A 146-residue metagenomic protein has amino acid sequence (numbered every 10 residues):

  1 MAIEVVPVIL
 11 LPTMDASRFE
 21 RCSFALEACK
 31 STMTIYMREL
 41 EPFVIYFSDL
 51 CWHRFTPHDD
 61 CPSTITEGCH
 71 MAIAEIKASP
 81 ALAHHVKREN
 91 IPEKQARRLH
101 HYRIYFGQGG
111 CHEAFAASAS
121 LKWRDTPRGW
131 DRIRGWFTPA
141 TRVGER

Functional and structural regions predicted by a protein language model:
M1-R146: Surface-exposed, interaction-prone regions used to assemble/regulate multi-protein complexes
